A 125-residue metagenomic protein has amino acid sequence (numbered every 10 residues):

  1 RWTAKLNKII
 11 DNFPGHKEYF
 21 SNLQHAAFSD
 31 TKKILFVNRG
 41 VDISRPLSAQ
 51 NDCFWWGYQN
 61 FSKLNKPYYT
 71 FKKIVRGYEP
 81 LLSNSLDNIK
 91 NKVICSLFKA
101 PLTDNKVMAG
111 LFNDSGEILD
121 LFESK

Functional and structural regions predicted by a protein language model:
R1-C95, K99-N105, S115-I118: Acidic, His/Gly-enriched loop-helix segments that form or flank divalent-metal centers in metallo-dependent hydrolases
L121-K125: Short, solvent-exposed aromatic-acidic interface loops
